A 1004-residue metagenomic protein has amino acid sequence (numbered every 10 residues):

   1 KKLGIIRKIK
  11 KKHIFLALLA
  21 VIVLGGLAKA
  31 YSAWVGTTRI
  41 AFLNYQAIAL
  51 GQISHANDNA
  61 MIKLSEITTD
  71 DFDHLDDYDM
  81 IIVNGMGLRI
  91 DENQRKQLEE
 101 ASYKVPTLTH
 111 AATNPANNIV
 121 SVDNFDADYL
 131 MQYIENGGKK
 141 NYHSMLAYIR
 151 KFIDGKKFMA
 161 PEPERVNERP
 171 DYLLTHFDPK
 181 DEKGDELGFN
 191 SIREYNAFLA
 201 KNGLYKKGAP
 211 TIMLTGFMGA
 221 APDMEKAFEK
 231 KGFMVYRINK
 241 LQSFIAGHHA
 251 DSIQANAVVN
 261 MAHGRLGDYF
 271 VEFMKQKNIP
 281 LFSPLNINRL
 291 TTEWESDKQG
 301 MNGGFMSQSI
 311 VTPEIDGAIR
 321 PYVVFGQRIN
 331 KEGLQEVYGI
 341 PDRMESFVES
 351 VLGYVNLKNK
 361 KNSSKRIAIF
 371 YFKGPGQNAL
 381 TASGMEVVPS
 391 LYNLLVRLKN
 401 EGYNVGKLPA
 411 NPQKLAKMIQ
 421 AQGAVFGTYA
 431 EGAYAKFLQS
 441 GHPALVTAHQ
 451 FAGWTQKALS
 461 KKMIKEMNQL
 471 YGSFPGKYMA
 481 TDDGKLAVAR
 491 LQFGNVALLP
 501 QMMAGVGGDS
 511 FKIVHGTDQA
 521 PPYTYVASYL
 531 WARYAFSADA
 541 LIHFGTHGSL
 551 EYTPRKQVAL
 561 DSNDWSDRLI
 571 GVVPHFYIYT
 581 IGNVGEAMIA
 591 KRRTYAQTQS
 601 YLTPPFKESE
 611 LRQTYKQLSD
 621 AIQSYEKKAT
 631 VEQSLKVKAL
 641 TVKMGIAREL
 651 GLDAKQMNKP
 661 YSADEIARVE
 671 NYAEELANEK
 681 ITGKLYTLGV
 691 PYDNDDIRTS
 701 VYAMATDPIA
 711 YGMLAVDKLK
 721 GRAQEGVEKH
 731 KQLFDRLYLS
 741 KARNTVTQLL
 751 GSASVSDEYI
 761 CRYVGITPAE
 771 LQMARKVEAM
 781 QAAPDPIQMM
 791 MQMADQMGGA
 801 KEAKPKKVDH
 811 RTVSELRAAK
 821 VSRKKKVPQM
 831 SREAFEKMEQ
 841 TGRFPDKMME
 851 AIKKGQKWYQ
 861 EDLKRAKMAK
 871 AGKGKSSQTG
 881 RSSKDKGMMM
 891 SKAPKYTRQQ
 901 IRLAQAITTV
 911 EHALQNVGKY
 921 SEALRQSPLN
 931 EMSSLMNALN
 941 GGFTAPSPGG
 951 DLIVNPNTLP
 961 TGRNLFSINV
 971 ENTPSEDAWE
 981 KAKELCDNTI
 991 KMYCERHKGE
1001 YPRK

Functional and structural regions predicted by a protein language model:
K2-A869, G874-R1003: Ligand/cofactor-recognition surfaces for anionic moieties
